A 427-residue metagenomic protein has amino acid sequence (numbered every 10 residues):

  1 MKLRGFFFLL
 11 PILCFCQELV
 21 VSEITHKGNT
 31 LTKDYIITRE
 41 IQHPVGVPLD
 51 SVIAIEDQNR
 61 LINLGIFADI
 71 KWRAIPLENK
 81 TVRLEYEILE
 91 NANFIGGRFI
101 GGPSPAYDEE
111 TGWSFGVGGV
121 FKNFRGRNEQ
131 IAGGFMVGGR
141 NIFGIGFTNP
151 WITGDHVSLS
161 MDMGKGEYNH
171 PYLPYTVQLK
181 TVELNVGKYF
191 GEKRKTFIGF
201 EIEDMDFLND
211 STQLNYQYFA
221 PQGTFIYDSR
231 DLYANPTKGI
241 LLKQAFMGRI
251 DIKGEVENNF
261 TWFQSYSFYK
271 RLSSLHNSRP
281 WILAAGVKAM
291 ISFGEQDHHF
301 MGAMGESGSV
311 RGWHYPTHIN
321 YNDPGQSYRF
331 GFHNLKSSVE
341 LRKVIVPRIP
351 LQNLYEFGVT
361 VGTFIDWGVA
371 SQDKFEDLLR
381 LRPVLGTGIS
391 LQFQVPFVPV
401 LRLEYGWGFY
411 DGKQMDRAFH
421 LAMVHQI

Functional and structural regions predicted by a protein language model:
K2-F15: Sec-dependent N-terminal signal peptides
C16-S104, G118, A132-W151, F263-S265 (+4 more regions): Periplasmic polypeptide-binding modules associated with outer-membrane biogenesis and secretion
T81, L89-K243, G308-F330, V400-I427: Gram-negative/organellar outer-membrane beta-barrel architecture
L173, L208-T212, E295-A303, D373-F375 (+1 more regions): Outer-membrane beta-barrel and related beta-rich outer-membrane complex signature in Gram-negative bacteria
Q222-I226, R230-L354, D373, M423: C-terminal outer-membrane beta-barrel translocator/porin domains of Gram-negative envelope proteins and their
F332, P347-E356, T360, S371-F375 (+3 more regions): Extended hydrophobic-aromatic, low-complexity segments
D366: Short basic (Lys/Arg) and small-residue
D377-S390: A short alpha/beta connector and helix-capping loop motif
